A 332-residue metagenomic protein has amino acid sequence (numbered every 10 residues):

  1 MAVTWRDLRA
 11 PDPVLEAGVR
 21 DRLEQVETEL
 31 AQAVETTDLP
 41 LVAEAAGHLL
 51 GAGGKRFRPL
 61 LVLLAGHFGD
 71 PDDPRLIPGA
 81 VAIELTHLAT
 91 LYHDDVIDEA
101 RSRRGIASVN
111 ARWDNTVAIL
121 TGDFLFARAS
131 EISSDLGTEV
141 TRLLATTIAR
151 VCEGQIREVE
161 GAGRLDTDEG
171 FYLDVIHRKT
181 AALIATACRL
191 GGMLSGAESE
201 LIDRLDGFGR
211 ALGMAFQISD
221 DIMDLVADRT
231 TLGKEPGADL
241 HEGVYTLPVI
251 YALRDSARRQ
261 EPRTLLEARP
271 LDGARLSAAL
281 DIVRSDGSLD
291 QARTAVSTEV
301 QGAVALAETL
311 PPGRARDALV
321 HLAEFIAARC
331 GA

Functional and structural regions predicted by a protein language model:
M1-L88, Y92, V96-A111, T146-T147 (+4 more regions): Conserved N-terminal diphosphate/IPP-binding helix and adjacent helical/loop segment of trans-prenyltransferase domains
A2, G51-K55, T116, L120 (+1 more regions): All-alpha helical catalytic cores of prenyl diphosphate-utilizing isoprenoid enzymes
P13, A17-R20, S130, S134 (+6 more regions): Short amphipathic alpha-helical segments with heptad-repeat character
E35, T90-L91, D95, E131-S134 (+8 more regions): Charged/polar positions within long, soluble alpha-helices
T36-L85, L125-R128, E169-L212, P248-L253 (+1 more regions): Alpha-helical phosphate/pyrophosphate-handling elements in metalloenzyme active cores
T90-L91, G213-Q217, Y251-R254: Alpha-helical transmembrane segments of multi-pass membrane proteins
R103-L125, L165-T180, D203-G207, R229-R254 (+1 more regions): Divalent-cation-assisted or electrostatically stabilized phosphate/pyrophosphate-binding catalytic cores
R150, A211, A268-D272, S285-D286 (+2 more regions): A short structural micro-motif
